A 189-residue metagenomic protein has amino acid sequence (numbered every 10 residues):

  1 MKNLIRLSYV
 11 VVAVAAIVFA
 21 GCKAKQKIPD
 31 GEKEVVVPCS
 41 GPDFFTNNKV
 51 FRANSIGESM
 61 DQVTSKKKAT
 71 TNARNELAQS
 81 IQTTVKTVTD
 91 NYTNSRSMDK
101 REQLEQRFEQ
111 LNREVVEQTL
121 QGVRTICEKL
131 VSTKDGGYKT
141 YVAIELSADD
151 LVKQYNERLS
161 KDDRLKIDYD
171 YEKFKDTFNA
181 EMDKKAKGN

Functional and structural regions predicted by a protein language model:
M1-K23: Sec-dependent bacterial lipoprotein signal peptides
I5, C22-N189: Domain-level marker for long, solvent-exposed, non-transmembrane regions
